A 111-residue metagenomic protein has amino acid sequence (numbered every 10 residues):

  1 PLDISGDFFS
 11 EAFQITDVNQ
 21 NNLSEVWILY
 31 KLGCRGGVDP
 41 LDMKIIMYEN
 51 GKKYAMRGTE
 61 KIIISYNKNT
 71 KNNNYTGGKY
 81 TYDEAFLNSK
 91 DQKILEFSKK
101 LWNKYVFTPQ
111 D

Functional and structural regions predicted by a protein language model:
P1, V26-I28, I46: Long, contiguous hydrophobic alpha-helical segments, chiefly transmembrane helices and signal peptides
L2-G6, G33-D39: Short consensus segments that form the blades of beta-propeller domains, in both extracellular/periplasmic
F9-V18: Beta-propeller blade termini
E11, W27, D39-M43: Short, surface-exposed coil-to-beta transition loops
N19-K31: Acidic/hydrophobic-patterned starts of short beta strands in beta-sheet-rich repeat architectures
N19-Q20, V38-P40: Extracellular/periplasmic catalytic domains that process cell-envelope and extracellular macromolecules
Y30-R35, Y48-N50: Short, flexible beta-strand-to-coil junctions
L41-K44, Y48-D111: Acidic, small-residue rich beta-repeat scaffolds with periodic aromatic anchors
